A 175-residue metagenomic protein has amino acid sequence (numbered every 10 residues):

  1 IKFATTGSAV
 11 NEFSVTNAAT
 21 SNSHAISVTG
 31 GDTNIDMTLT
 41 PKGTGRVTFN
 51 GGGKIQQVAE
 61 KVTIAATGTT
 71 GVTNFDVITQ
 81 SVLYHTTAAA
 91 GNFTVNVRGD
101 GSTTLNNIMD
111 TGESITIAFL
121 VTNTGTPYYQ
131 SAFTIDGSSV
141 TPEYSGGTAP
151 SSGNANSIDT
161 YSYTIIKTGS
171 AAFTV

Functional and structural regions predicted by a protein language model:
G7-A19, I26-S27, R46-I135, I166-V175: Exposed extracellular interaction/assembly regions and N-terminal maturation sites
A19-D32, T69, Y144-P150: Short, charged low-complexity linear motifs
G31-T33, M109-E113, A155-S157: Solvent-exposed loop and beta-edge segments used for protein-protein assembly and interaction
N34-G43, V47-G51: Extended Gly/Ser/Thr-rich low-complexity repeat segments, especially those forming or decorating extracellular
D36-T40, S157-I166: Extracellular disulfide-bonded cysteine-rich modules/repeats
L120-Y129, S151-Y161: Low-complexity, flexible helical/coil segments
D136-A155: Terminal beta-strand-rich extracellular "head" domains that mediate receptor/glycan or other ligand binding
